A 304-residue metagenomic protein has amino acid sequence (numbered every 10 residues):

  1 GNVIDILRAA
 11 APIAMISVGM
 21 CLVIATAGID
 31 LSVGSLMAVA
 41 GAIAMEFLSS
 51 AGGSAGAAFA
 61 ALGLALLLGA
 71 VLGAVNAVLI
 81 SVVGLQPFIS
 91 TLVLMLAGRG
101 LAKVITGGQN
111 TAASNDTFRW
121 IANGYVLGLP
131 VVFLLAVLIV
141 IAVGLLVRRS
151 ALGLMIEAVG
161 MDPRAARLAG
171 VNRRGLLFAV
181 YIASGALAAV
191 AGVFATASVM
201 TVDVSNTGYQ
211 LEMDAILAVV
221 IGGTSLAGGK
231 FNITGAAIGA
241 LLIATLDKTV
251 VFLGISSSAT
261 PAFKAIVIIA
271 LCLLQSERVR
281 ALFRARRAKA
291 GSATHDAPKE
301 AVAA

Functional and structural regions predicted by a protein language model:
G1-G52, V78-L85, I216-I233, I266: Single transmembrane alpha-helix segments in multi-pass membrane proteins
I6, A14, S35-V39, F59-L67 (+6 more regions): Hydrophobic alpha-helical transmembrane segments
M20, L66-G69, M95, R99-G100 (+5 more regions): Hydrophobic core segments of alpha-helical transmembrane domains in multi-pass membrane transport and ion-translocation
G52-M95, G239: Alpha-helical transmembrane segments within multi-pass membrane transporters and channels
A57-A65, V71-N76, G128-D203, V302-A304: Helix-loop-helix "hairpin" substructures at the membrane interface of multi-pass membrane proteins
V83, P87-S150, L176-A179, S198-G208 (+1 more regions): Transmembrane helix-bundle core of multi-pass membrane transporters and related energy-transducing complexes
L168-G175, T249-A304: Cytosolic-side transmembrane-helix boundaries in multi-pass membrane proteins
A188, V199, D203-A265: Transmembrane alpha-helical segments in multi-pass inner-membrane proteins
